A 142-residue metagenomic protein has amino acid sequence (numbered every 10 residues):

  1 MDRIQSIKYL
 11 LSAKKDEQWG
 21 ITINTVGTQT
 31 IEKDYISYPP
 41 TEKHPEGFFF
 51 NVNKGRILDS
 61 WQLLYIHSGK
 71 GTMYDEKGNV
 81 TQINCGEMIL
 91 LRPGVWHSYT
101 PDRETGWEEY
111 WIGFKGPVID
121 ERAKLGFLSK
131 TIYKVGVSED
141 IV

Functional and structural regions predicted by a protein language model:
M1-D75, N79-T81, R103: Generic protein-terminus/edge-of-domain signal
D2, L11, D120-V142: Amphipathic alpha-helical segments enriched in hydrophobic/aromatic residues interleaved with Lys/Arg
E17-G20, G113, V135-D140: Alpha-helix N-cap/helix-start motif at coil-to-helix transitions, marked by capping-box chemistry
T25, S98, Y133: Conserved beta-strand positions that form and line the central face of beta-propeller blades
L63, M88-L90, W111: Conserved hydrophobic/aromatic beta-strand scaffold that supports enzyme active sites
K77-R92: Short acidic-glycine-tyrosine-enriched beta hairpin
G94-V118: Ligand-binding loop in jelly-roll beta-barrel domains
